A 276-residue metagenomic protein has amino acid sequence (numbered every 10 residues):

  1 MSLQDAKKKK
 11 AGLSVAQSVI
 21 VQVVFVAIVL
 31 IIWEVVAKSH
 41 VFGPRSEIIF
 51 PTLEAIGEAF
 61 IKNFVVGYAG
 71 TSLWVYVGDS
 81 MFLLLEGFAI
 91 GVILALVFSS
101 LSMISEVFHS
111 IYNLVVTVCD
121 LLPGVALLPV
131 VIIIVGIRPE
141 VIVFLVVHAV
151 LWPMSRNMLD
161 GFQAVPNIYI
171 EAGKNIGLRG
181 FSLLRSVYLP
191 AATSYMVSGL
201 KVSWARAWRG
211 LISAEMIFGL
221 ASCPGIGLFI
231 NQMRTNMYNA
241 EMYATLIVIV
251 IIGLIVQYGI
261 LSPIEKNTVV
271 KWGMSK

Functional and structural regions predicted by a protein language model:
M1-A27, Y258-K276: Transmembrane alpha-helical segments of polytopic membrane transport and secretion proteins
S39-A89: Periplasmic/extracellular loop-to-transmembrane helix junction in inner-membrane transport proteins
Y76-D79, N236-E265: A membrane-interface signal for the N-terminal entry of alpha-helical transmembrane segments
E86-V116: Transmembrane-helix boundary motif in ABC transporter permease subunits
T117-L151, D160-G161: Generic hydrophobic transmembrane alpha-helix motif, especially the helices
I133-I134, F162, G210-A244, V248-I249 (+1 more regions): Glycine-rich helix-loop "coupling/hinge" segments at transmembrane-helix boundaries in multipass transporters
F144, H148, F181-A214, A244: Transmembrane alpha-helices
N157-M196: Short cytoplasmic-facing helical segments at TM-TM junctions of multi-pass membrane proteins
